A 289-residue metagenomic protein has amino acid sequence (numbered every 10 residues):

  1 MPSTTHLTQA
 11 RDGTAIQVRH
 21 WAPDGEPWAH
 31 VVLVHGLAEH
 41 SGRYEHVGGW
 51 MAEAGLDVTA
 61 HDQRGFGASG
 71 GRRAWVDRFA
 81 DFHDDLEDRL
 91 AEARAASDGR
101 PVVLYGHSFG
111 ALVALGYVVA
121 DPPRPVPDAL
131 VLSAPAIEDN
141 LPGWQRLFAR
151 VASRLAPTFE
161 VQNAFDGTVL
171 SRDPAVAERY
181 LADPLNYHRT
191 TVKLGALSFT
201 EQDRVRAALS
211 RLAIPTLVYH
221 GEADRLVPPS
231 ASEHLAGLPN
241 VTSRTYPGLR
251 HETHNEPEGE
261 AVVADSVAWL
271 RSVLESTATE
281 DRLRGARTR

Functional and structural regions predicted by a protein language model:
M1-G25: N-terminal cap/lid segment of alpha/beta-hydrolase-fold proteins
W28, G36-E39, E222: Active-site glycine-rich loops that stabilize anionic/oxyanionic intermediates across multiple enzyme folds
A38-S41, G67-S97, V262: Catalytic nucleophile-loop/oxyanion-hole region of alpha/beta-hydrolase and closely related hydrolase-like folds
R43, G48-R72: Conserved alpha/beta-hydrolase
A111-P123, L130: Short glycine-enriched nucleophile-adjacent loop and the immediately C-terminal alpha-helix near the catalytic center
L212, V218-H220, D224: Short beta-strand/loop motif that positions the catalytic acidic residue of the alpha/beta-hydrolase fold
R225-A231: Conserved alpha/beta-hydrolase "acid-adjacent" motif
T242-R289: Catalytic active-site module of serine/aspartate enzymes centered on a nucleophile-bearing elbow/loop
